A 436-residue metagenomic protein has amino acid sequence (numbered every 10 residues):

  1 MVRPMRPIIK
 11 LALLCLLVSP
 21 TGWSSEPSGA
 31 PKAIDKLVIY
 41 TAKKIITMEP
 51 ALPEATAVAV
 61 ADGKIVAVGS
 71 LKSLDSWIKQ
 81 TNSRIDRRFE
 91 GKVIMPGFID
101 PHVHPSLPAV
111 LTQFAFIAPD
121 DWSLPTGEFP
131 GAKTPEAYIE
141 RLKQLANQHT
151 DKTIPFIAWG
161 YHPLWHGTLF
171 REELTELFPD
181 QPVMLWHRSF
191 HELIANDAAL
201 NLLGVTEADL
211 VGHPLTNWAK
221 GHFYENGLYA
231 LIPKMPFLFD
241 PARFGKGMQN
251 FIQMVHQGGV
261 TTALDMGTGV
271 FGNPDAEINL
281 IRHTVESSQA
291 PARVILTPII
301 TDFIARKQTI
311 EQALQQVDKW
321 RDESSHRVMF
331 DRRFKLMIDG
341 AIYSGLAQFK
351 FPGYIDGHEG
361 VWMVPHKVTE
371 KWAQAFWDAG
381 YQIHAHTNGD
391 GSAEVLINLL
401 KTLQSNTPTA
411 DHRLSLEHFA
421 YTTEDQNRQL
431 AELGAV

Functional and structural regions predicted by a protein language model:
V2-L11: Bacterial N-terminal signal peptides that target proteins for export
K10-P20: Bacterial N-terminal signal peptides
A30-A42, I46, P50-Q315, F330-R332 (+2 more regions): Divalent metal-binding segments
V285-Q289, V317-H326, T407-T409, L430-E432: Acidic (Asp/Glu)-rich catalytic clusters
N398-A410: Polar interaction faces of repeat-based domains
T409-T423: Aromatic- and carboxylate-enriched substrate-binding clefts and catalytic-loop regions of carbohydrate-active enzymes
Y421-V436: Active-site-adjacent C-terminal substructures of enzyme catalytic domains
